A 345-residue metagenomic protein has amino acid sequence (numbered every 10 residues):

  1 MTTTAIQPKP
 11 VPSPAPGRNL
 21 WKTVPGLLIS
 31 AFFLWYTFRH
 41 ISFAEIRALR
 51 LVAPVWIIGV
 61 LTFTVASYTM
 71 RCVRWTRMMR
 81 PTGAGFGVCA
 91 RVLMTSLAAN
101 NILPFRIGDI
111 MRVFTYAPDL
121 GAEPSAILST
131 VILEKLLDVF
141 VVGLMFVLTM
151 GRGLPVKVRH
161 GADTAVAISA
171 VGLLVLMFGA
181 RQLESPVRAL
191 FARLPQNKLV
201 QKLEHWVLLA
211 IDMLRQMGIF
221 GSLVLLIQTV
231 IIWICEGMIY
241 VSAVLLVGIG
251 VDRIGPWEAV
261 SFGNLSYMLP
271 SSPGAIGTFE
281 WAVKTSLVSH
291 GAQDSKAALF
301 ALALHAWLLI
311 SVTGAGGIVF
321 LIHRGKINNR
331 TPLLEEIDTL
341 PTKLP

Functional and structural regions predicted by a protein language model:
M1-T95, R152, K157-M268, K296 (+2 more regions): Predominantly cytoplasmic-facing regulatory/coupling regions of multi-pass membrane proteins
T69-W75, L103-V113, I254, S266-K284: Transmembrane helix boundary and interhelical junction motifs in multipass membrane proteins
R80, A90-G121, E204, L208: Extended non-transmembrane interhelical loops and adjacent amphipathic helices of multipass membrane proteins
R80, N101, A117-P118, L245-L246 (+2 more regions): Transmembrane helix-loop junction
G87-R91, G108-D109, L120-E134, G291-A303: Membrane-interface alpha-helices at helix entry/exit sites of multi-pass transporters
A99-L103, L128-G151, L299-G314: Membrane-embedded alpha-helical segments of transport systems, primarily multispan ion/solute transporters
V207, S271-A275, W281-H305: Hydrophobic alpha-helical transmembrane segments in multi-pass integral membrane proteins
